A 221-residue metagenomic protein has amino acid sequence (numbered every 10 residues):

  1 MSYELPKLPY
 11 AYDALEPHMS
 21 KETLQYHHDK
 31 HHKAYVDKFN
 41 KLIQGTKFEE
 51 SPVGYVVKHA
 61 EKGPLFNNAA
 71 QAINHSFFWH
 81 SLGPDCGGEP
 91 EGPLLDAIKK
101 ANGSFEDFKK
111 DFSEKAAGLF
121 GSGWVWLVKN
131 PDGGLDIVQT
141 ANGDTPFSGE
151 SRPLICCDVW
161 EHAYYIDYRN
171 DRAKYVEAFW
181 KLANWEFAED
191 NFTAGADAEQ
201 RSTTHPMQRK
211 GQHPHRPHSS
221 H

Functional and structural regions predicted by a protein language model:
M1-H221: Feature for soluble, non-membrane regions of globular proteins
